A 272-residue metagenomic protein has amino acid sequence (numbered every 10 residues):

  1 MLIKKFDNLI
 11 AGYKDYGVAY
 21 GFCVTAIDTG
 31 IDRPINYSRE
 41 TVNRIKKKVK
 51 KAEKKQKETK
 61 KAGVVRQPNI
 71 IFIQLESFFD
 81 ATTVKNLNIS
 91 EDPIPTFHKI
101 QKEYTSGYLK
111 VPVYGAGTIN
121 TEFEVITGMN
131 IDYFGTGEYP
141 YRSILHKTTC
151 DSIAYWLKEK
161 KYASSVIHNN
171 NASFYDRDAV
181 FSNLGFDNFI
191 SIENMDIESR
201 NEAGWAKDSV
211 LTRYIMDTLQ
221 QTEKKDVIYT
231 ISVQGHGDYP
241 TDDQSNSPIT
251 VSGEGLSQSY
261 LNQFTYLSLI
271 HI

Functional and structural regions predicted by a protein language model:
M1-Y13: Transmembrane and membrane-interface helices of multi-pass, inner-membrane envelope-modifying transferases
L2-K5, Y20-F22, L211, I270: General structural feature for long, well-ordered alpha-helical segments within catalytic domains of soluble enzymes
G17, F22-V65: Helix-hairpin-helix/helix-loop-helix acidic hairpins
K50-V65, L75, D80-H271: Solvent-exposed soluble domains appended to multi-pass membrane proteins
I71: Beta1/beta-strand and adjacent pyrophosphate-binding region of the FAD-binding site in flavoprotein oxidoreductases
